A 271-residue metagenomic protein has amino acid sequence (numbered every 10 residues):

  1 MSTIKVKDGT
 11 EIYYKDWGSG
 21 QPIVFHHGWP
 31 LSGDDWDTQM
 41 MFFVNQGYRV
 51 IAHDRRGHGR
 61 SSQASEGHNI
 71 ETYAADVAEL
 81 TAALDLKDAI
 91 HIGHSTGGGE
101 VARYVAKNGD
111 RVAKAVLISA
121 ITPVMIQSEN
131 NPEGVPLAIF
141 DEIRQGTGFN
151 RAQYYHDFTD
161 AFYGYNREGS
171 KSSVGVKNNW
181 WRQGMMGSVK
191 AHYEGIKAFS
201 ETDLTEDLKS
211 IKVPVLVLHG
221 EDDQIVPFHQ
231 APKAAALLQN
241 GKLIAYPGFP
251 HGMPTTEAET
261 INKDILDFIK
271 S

Functional and structural regions predicted by a protein language model:
T10-E66, I225: Conserved HGGG/HGGXW glycine-rich cap/lid loop of the alpha/beta-hydrolase fold
H27-W29, A89, G93-S95, G220: Conserved alpha/beta-hydrolase "nucleophile elbow" surrounding the catalytic nucleophile
T72-A89: Conserved acidic catalytic loop of the alpha/beta-hydrolase fold
A102, A106-K107, R111-F149: Flexible "cap/lid" loop of the alpha/beta hydrolase fold
I126-V135, Q145-K209: Conserved alpha/beta-hydrolase catalytic His-Asp/Glu region
I211, V217-H219, D223: Short beta-strand/loop motif that positions the catalytic acidic residue of the alpha/beta-hydrolase fold
Q224-Q230: Conserved alpha/beta-hydrolase "acid-adjacent" motif
G241-S271: Catalytic active-site module of serine/aspartate enzymes centered on a nucleophile-bearing elbow/loop
